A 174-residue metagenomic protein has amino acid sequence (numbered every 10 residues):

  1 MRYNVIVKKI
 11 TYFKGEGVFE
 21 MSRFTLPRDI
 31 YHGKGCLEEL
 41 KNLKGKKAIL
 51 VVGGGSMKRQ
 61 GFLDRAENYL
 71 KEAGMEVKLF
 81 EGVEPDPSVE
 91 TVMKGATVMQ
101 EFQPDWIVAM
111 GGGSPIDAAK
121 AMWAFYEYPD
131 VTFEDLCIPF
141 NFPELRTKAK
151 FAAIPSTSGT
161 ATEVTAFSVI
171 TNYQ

Functional and structural regions predicted by a protein language model:
V5-W106: ATP/NTP phosphate-donor binding region
R28, Y128-Q174: A glycine/threonine-rich phosphate-anchoring loop and its flanking beta-alpha core in nucleotide/phosphate-binding
A66-Y69, A124-Y126, V169-I170: Glycine-rich, phosphate-binding/catalytic loops in enzymes
K78, V108, K150-I154: Hydrophobic/aromatic beta-strand patches that form the interior of the parallel beta-sheet core in alpha/beta enzyme
A96, P115-Y128, V164-T165: Short Gly/Thr/Asp-enriched flexible loops that form oxyanion-binding sites at enzyme active sites
T97-S114, F142-T147: Short, charge-rich binding segments
P104-K120, S156-T162: Glycine/serine-rich anion-binding loops at beta->alpha junctions that coordinate negatively charged ligand groups
